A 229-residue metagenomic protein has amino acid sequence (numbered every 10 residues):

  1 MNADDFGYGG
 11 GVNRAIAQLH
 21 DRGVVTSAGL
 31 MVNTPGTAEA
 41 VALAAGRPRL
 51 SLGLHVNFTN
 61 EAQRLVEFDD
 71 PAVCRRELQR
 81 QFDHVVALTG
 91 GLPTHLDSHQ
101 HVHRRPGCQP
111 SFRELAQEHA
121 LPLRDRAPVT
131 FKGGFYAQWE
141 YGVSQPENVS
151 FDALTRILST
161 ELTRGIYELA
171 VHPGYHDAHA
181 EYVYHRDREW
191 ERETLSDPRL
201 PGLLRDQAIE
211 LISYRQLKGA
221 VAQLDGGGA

Functional and structural regions predicted by a protein language model:
D4-F6, M31-N33, H55-E61, H99-H101 (+4 more regions): Active-site beta-loop-alpha junctions enriched in small/polar residues
G10-G36: A short alpha/beta connector and helix-capping loop motif
I16-R22, T37-G53, D83-T89, T160-L162: Acidic (Asp/Glu)-rich catalytic clusters
V25-G29, R49-H55, P93-D97, P122-R124 (+2 more regions): Structural preference for beta-strand elements that scaffold enzyme active sites
A62-H84: Glycine/small-residue-rich loop that forms an oxyanion/phosphate-binding "nest" at active or ligand-binding sites
F82-T160: Catalytic domains of cell-wall/extracellular-matrix polysaccharide-remodeling enzymes, centered on de-N-acetylation
L123, Y182-A229: C-terminal domain-boundary segment and adjacent tail
R164-R192: A structured, mid-to-C-terminal "fold-capping" secondary-structure block
